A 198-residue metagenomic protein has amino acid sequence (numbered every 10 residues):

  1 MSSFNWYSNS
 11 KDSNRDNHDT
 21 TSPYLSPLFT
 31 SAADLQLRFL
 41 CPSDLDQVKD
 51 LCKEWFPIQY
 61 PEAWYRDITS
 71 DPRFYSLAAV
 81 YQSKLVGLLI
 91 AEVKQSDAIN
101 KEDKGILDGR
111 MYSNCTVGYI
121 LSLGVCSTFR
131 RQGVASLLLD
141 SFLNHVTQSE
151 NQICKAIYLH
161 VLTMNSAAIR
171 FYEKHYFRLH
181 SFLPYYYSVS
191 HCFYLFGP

Functional and structural regions predicted by a protein language model:
M1-P42: Conserved N-terminal entry element of GNAT/NAT acetyltransferase domains
S3-W6, P42-R130, L139-Q152: Acetyl-CoA-dependent GNAT
Q36, Y119-L121, I157-Y158: Conserved Rossmann-like nucleotide-binding pocket used by diverse enzymes that bind dinucleotide cofactors
V117, I169, L183-Y186: A short, glycine- and basic residue-enriched loop/turn that sits immediately adjacent to a domain's principal
G133: Conserved G/P- and acidic residue-centered "switch" motifs that form tight phosphate/ATP-binding loops in soluble
S136: Residues forming the Rossmann-fold NAD(P)(H) cofactor-binding site
I153-Y158, L162-S166, H175-R178, Y185-P198: C-terminal "cap" of GNAT-fold acetyltransferases
